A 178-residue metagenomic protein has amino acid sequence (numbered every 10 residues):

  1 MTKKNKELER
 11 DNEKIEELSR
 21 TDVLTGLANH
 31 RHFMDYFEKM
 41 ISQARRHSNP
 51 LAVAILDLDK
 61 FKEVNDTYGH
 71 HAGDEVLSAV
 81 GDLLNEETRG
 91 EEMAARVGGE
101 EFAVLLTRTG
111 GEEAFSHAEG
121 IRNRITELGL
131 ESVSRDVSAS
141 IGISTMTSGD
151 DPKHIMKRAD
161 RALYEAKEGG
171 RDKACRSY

Functional and structural regions predicted by a protein language model:
M1-K4, D11, L18, H47: Amphipathic coiled-coil signal-transmission "stalk" helices
K14-E17, H30-P50, G81-R89, T107: Short regulatory alpha-helical coupling segments that immediately precede and/or link into cyclic nucleotide signaling
E16-D35, L56-G69, S78: Conserved nucleotide-binding and Mg2+-coordinating catalytic segments in signaling enzymes
Q43, E86-E91, R122-S134, L163-E165: Short catalytic/binding micro-motifs of nucleotide second-messenger systems
V76, R89, A103-G120: Short helix/loop segment flanking the catalytic signature motif in cyclic-nucleotide metabolism enzymes
G81-D82, E113-G129, D160: Alpha-helical scaffold within the catalytic cores of cyclic-nucleotide enzymes
M93-R96: A short pre-motif secondary-structure segment
F115-A118, S144-Y178: Catalytic-core segments of nucleotide cyclases and related cyclic-nucleotide turnover enzymes
